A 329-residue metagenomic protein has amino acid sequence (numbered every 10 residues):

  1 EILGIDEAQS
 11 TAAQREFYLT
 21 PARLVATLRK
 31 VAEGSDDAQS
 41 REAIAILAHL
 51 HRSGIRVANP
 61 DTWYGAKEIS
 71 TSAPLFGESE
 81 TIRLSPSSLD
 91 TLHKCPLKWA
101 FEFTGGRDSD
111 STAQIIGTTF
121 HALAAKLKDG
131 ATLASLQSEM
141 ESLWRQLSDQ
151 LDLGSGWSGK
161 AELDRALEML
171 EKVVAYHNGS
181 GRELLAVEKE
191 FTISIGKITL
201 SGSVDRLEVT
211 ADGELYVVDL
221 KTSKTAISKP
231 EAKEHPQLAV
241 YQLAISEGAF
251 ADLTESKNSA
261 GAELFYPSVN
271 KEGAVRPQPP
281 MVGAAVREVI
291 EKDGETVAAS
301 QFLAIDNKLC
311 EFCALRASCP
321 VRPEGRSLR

Functional and structural regions predicted by a protein language model:
E1-G130, L328-R329: C-terminal, charged and often intrinsically disordered regions of DNA end-processing helicases and nucleases
D6-A12, S246-R329: Metal-dependent nuclease catalytic regions and adjoining charged, substrate-binding loops involved in nucleic-acid end
F17, P21, S40, I82-S85 (+9 more regions): Active-site-proximal structural scaffolding
S79-P86, A100-S109, L123-K126, Q146-W157 (+4 more regions): Glycine- and acidic
D90-F101, M140-E141, E208-D219, Y266: Active-site-adjacent bridging/hinge elements
R107-T112, L153, W157-A161, S194-I198 (+4 more regions): Short, contiguous acidic/charged loop-to-helix segments that flank catalytic cores in large enzymes
T119-E190, S194, V275-P277, M281-A285: A non-catalytic, helix-rich entry segment at domain boundaries
G181-F250, V286-I290: Non-catalytic protein-protein interaction segments used by genome-maintenance enzymes to assemble and couple activities
